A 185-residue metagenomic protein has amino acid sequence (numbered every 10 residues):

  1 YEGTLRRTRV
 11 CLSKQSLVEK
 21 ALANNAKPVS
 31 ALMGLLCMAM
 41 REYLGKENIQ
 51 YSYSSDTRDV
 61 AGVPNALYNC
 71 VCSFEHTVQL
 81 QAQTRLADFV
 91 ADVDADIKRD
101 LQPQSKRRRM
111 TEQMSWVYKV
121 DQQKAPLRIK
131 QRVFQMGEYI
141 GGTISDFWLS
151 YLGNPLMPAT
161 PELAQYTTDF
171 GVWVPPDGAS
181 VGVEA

Functional and structural regions predicted by a protein language model:
Y1-V60: Gly/Ser/Thr-rich phosphate-binding loops and adjoining beta-strand/alpha-helix segments that form adenosine-phosphate
R41-A185: Acyl-thioester-dependent acyl-group transfer interface
